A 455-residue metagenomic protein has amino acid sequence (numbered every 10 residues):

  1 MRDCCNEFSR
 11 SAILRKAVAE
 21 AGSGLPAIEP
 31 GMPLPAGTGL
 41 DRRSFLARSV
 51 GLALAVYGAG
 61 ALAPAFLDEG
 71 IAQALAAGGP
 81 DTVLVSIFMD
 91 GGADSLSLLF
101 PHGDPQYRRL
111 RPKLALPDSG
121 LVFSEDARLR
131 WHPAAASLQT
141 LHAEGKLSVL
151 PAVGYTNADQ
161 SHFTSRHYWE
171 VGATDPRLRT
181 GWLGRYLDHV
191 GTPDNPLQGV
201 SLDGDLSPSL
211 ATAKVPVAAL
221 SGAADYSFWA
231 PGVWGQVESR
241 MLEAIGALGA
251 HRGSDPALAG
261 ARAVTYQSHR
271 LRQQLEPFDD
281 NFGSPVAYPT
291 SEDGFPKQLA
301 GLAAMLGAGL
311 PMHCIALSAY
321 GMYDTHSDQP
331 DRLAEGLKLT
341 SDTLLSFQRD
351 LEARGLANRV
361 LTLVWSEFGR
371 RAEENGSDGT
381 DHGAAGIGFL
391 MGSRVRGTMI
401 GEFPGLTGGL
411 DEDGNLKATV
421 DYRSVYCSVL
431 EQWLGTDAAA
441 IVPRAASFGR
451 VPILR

Functional and structural regions predicted by a protein language model:
M1-S44: N-terminal secretory signal peptides
D3, M32-G39, R43, G60-D104: C-terminal segment of N-terminal export signals and the immediately downstream linker at the start of the mature
E7-R10, F100-P101, P112-A135, M322-A334 (+1 more regions): Feature marks hydrolase-like catalytic cores characterized by long aromatic- and Gly/Pro-rich stretches
S11, V190-D293: Patatin-like phospholipase A catalytic core
A36, G246-D350: Anion-binding catalytic surfaces of enzymes that hydrolyze or transfer phosphate/sulfate esters
I71-L75, L129-W234: Extracytoplasmic mature domains of secreted/periplasmic and thylakoid-lumen proteins
G79-V83, A93-R130, A136-T140, K146-S148 (+2 more regions): Active-site-surrounding "flap" and adjacent substrate/cofactor-binding loops of secreted or lumenal enzymes, prototyped
T82-A93, L138, S148, H313-A319 (+3 more regions): Beta-strand elements within well-structured catalytic alpha/beta cores of enzymes that handle phosphate/sulfate esters
